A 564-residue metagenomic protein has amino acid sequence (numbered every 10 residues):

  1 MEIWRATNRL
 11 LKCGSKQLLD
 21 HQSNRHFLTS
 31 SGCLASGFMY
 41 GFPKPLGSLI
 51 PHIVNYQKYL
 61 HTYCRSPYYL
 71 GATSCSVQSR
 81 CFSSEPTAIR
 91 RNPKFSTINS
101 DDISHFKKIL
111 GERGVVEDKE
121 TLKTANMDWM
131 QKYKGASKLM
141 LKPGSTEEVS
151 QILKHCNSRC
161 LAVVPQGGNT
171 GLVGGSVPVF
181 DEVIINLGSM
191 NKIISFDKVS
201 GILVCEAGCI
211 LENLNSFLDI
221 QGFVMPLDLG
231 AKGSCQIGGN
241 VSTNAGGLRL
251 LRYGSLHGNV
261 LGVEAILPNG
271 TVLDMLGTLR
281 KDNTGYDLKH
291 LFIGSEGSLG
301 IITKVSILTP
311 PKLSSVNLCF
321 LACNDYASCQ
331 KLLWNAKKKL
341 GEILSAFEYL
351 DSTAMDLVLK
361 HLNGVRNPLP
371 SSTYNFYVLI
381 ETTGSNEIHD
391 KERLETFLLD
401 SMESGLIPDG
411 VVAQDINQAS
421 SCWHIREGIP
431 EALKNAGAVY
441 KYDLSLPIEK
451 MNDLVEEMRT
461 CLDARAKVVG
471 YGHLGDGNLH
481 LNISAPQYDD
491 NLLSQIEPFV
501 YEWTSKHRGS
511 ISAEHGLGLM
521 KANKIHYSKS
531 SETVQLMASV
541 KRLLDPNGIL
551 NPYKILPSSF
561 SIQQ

Functional and structural regions predicted by a protein language model:
E2-Q564: Noncatalytic alpha-helical scaffold of FAD-dependent oxidoreductases
